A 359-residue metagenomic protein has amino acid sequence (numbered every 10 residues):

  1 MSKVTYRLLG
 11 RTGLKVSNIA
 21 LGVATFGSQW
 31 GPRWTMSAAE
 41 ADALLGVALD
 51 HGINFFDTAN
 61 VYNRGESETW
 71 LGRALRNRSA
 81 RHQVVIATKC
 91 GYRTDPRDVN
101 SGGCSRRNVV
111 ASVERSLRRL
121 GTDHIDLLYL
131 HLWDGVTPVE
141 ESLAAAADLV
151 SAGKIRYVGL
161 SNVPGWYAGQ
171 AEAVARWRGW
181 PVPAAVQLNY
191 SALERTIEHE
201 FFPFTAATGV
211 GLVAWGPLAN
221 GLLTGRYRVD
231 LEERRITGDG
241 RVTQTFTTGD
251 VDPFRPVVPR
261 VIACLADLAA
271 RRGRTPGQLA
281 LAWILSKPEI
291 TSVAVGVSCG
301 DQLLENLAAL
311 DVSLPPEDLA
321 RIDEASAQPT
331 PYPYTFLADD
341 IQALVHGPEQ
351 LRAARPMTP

Functional and structural regions predicted by a protein language model:
M1-V84: N-terminal binding-site loop/beta-alpha segment at the start of enzyme catalytic domains that lines or forms
S2, L231-R271, S286-I290, G300 (+1 more regions): Terminal-tail/helix-coil boundary detector
L9, L21, A41, F56 (+13 more regions): Conserved, mostly hydrophobic/aromatic
L14-I19, G52-F55, A80-V84, T122-D126 (+5 more regions): Short, well-ordered coil/turn segments that N-cap beta-strands
A24-F26, A59-V61, K89-R93, L130-W133 (+4 more regions): Active-site beta-loop-alpha junctions enriched in small/polar residues
L45, E68, G72, V113-L117 (+7 more regions): Generic structural signal for well-ordered alpha-helices, preferentially at hydrophobic/aromatic core positions
D95-E200, G211: Glycine/proline-rich, positively charged, aromatic-decorated active-site loop/lid region on the catalytic face
I197-D239, T275: Aromatic-lined glycan-binding groove of carbohydrate-active enzymes
